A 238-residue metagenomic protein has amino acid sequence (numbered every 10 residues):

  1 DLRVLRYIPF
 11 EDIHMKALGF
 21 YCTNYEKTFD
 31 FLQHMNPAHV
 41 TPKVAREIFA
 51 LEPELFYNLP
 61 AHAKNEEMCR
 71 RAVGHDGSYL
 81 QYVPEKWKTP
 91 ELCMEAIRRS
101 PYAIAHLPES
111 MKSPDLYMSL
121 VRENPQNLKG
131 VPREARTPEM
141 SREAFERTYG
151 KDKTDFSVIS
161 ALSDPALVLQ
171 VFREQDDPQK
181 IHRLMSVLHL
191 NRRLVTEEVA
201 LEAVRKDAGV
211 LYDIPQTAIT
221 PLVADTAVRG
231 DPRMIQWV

Functional and structural regions predicted by a protein language model:
D1-V238: Non-catalytic tandem-repeat scaffold regions and their flanking low-complexity/translocation tails
